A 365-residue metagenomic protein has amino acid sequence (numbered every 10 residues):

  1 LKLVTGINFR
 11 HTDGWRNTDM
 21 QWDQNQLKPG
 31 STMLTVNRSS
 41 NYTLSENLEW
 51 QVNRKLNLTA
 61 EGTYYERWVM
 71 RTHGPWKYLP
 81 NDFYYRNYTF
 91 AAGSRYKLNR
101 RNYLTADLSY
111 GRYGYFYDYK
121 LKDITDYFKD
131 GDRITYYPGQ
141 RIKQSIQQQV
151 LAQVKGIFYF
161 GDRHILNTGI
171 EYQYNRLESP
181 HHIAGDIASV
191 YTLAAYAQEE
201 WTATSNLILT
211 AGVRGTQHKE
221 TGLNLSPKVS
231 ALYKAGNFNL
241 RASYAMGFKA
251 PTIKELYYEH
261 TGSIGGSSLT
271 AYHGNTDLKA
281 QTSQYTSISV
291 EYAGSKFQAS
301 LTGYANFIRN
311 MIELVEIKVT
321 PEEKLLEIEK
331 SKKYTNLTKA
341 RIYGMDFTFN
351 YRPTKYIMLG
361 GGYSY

Functional and structural regions predicted by a protein language model:
L1, Y42-E46, R86-A92, L108 (+9 more regions): Hydrophobic, lipid-facing positions within transmembrane beta-strands of outer-membrane proteins
K2-D19, K55-G74, L108-R112, F116-D123 (+3 more regions): Surface-exposed extracellular loop regions of Gram-negative outer-membrane beta-barrel proteins
T12-N25, P29-S45, E49-T105, Y110-Q148: Flexible loop and strand-edge segments within Gram-negative outer membrane beta-barrel domains
W15-W22, G62-Y65, M70-Y78, F116-T125 (+7 more regions): Outer-membrane beta-barrel translocator domains and adjoining extracellular loop/strand segments of Gram-negative
P29-L34, H73-N81, T89, G93 (+8 more regions): Extracellular loop and loop/strand-boundary signature of outer-membrane beta-barrel proteins
N53, G161-I165, E171, N175-R309 (+1 more regions): Structural signature of Gram-negative outer-membrane beta-barrels, strongest in the C-terminal barrel of TonB-dependent
Y103-Y119, K234-A235, R241, D277-T335 (+1 more regions): Membrane-embedded beta-barrel scaffold of Gram-negative outer-membrane proteins
D162, T202-N206, G303-F307, L326-Y365: Gram-negative outer-membrane beta-barrel transporters
